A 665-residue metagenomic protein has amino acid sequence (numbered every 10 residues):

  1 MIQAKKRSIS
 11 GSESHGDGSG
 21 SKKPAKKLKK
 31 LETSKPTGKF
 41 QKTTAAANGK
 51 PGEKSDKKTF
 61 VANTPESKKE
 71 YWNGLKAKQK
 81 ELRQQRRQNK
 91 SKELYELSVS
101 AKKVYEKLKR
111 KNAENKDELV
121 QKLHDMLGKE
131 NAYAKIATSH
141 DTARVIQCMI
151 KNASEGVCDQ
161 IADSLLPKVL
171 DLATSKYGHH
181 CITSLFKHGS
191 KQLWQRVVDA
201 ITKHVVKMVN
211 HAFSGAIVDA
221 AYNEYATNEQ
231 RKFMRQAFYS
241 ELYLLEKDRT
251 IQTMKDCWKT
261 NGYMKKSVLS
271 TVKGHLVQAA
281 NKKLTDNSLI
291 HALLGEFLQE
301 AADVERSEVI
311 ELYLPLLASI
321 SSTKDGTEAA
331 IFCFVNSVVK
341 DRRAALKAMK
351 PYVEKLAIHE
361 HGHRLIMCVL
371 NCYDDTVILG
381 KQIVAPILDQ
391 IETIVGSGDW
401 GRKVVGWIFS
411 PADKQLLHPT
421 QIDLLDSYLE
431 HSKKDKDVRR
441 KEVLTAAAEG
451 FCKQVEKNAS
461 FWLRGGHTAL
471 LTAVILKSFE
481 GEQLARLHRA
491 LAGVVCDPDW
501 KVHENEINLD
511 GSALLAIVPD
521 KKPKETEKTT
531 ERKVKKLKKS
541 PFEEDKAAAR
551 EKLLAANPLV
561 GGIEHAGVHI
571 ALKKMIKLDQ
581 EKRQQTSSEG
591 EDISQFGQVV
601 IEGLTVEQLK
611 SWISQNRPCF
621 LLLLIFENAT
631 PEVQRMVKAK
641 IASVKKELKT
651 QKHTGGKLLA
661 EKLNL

Functional and structural regions predicted by a protein language model:
I2-L665: Eukaryotic gene-expression regulator signature that favors modular helical reader/repeat domains and their
